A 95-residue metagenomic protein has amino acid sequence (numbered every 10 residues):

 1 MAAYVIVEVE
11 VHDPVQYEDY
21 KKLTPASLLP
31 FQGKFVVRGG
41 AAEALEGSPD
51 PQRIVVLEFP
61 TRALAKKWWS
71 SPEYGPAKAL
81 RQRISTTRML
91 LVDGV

Functional and structural regions predicted by a protein language model:
M1-I54, F59-S70, D93-V95: Short S/T/G/P-rich N-terminal loop/turn motif that feeds into the first structured element of a domain
R62-L90: C-terminal structural segments of small proteins and small subunits
